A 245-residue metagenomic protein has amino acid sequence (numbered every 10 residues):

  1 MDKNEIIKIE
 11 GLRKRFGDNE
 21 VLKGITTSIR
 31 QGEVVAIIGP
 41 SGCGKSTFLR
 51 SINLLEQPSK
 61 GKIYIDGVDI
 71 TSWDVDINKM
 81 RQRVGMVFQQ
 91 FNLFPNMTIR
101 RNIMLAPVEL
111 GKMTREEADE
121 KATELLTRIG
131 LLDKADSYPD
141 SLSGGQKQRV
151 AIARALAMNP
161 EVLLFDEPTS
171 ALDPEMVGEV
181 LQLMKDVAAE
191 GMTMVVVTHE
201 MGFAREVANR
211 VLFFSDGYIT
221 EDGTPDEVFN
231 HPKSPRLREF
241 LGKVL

Functional and structural regions predicted by a protein language model:
K3-P225: ABC family nucleotide-binding domain
F214-D216, D222, D226-L245: C-terminal boundary and immediately downstream tail of ABC-type ATPase nucleotide-binding domains
